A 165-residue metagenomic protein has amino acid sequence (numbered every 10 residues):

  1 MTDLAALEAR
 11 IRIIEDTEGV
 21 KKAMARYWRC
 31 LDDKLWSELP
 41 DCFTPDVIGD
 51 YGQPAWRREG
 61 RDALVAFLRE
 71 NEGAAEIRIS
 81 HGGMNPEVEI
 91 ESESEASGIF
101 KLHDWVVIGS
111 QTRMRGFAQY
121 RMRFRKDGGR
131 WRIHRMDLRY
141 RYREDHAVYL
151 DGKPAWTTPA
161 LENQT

Functional and structural regions predicted by a protein language model:
M1-R29, D33, S37, D41: Short, low-complexity N-terminal intrinsically disordered segments enriched in polar/charged residues
T2-E8, G73-T165: A beta-strand edge to alpha-helix "cap/lid" segment located at domain peripheries
R10, I14, A55-R58, Q111: Charge-dense, low-complexity intrinsically disordered segments
K22, E59, Q119: Short, well-structured alpha-helical interface segments that form or flank functional binding sites
R29, P54, M114: Short, charged/polar micro-motifs that form catalytic or ligand-binding hotspots
W36-L102: A solvent-exposed, acidic/Ser-Thr-rich amphipathic alpha-helical stretch
